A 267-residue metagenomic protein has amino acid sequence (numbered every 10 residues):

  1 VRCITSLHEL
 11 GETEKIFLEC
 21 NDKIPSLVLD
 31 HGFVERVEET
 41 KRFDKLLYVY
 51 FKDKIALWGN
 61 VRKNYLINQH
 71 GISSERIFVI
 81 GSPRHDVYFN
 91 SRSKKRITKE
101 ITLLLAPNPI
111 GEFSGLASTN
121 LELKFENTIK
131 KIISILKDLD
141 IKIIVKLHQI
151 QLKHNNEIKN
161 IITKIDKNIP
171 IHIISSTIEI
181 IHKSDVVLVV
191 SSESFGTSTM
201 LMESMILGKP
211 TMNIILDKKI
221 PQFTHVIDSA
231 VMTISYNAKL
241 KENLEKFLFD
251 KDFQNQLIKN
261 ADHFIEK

Functional and structural regions predicted by a protein language model:
V1-V87: Active-site and donor-binding regions of nucleotide-sugar-utilizing enzymes
R2-T5, K54, T102, K142 (+1 more regions): Structural motif
T13-E14, R36-V37, K63-L66, V87-Y88 (+3 more regions): Short, charged/polar "capping" segments at the starts of alpha-helices and the immediately preceding loops
I16-N21, N68-H70, N155-D166, F223-I227: Short, aromatic/basic amphipathic alpha-helical patches
K52, S73-S74, V79, I162 (+1 more regions): Catalytic binding pocket for nucleotide-activated donors in carbohydrate/polymer assembly enzymes
D53-L57, I144-H148, I214-I215: Short internal beta-strands
H85-I161: Conserved catalytic-core segment of nucleotide-activated headgroup transferases in glycan assembly
I150-L207: Donor nucleotide-activated moiety binding/catalytic core segment of transferases that use nucleotide-activated donors
